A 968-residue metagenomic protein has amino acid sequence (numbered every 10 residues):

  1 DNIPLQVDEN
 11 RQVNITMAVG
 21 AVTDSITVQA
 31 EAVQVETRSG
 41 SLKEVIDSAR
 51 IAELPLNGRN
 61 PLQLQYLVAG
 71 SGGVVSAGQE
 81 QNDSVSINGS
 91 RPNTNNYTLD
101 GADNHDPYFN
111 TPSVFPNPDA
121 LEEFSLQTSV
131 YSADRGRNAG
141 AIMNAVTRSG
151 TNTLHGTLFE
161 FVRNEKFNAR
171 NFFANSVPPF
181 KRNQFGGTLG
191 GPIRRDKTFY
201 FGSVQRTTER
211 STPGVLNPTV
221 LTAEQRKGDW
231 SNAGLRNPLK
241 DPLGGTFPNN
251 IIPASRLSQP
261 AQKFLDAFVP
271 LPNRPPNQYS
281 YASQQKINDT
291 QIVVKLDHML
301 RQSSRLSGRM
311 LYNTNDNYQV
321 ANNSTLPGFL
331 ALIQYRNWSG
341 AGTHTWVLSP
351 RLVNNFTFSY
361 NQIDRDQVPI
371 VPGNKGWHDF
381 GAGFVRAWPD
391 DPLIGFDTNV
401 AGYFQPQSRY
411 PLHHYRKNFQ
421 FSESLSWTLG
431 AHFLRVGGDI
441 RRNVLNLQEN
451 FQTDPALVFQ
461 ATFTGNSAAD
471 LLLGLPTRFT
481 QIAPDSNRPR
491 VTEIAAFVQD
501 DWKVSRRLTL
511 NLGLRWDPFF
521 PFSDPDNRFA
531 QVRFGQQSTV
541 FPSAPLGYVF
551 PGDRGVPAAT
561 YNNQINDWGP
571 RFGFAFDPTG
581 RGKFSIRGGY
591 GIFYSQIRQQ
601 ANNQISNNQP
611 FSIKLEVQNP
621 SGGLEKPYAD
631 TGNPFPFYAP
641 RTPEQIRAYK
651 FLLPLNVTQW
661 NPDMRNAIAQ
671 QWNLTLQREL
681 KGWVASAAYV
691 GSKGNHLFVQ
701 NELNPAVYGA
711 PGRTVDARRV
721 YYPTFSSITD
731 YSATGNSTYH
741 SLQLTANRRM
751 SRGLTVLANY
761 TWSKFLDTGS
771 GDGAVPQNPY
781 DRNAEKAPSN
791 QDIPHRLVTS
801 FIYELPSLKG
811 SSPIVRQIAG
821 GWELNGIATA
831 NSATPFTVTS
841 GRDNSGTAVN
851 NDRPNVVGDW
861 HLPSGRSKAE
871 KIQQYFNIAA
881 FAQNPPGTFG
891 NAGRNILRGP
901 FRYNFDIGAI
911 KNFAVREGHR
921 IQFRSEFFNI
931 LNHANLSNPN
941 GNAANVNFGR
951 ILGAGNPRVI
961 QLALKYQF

Functional and structural regions predicted by a protein language model:
D1-S149, H155, V162-A174, P178 (+6 more regions): Periplasmic N-terminal accessory/gating domains of Gram-negative outer-membrane beta-barrel systems
E31, S129, F159-R163, Q205-T207 (+13 more regions): Outer-membrane beta-barrel pore domains and translocons
P61, G73-A77, G395-F396, D524-S732 (+1 more regions): Solvent-exposed loop/turn elements at secondary-structure boundaries
D83, A139-A141, N183-G187, T290-V294 (+15 more regions): Hydrophobic, lipid-facing positions within transmembrane beta-strands of outer-membrane proteins
V114-P118, T151, K181, R256 (+4 more regions): Short, solvent-exposed micro-motifs at the edges of structured domains
A133-G136, G150-H155, R194-K197, S303 (+8 more regions): Short loop/turn motifs that connect adjacent beta-strands in outer-membrane beta-barrel proteins
L154-L158, Y200-G202, L306-G308, N354-F358 (+12 more regions): Transmembrane beta-strands of outer-membrane beta-barrel proteins
R226, D266, N277, Q285-Q499 (+2 more regions): Replace "related TpsB outer-membrane translocases also match" with "some related outer-membrane beta-barrels such as
